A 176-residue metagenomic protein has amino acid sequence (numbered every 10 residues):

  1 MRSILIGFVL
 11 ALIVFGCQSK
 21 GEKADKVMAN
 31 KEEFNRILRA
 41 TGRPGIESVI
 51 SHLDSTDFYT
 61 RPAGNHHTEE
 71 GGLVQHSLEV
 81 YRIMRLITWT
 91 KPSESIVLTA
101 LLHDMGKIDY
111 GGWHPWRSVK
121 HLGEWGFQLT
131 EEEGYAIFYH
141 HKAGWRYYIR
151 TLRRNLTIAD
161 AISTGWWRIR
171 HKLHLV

Functional and structural regions predicted by a protein language model:
M1-I4, L101: Positively charged n-region of N-terminal signal peptides that target proteins for export
I4-L12: Sec-dependent N-terminal signal peptides
F15-G16: C-terminal motif of bacterial Sec signal peptides marking the signal peptidase cleavage site
S19: RNase H-like, Mg2+-dependent phosphodiesterase core, and more generally RNA phosphate-backbone-engaging helix-loop
K23-Y110: Acidic/His-rich, divalent-metal-binding segments that scaffold phosphate/diphosphate chemistry
V80-I83, G112-G126: An active-site-proximal "capping" alpha-helix that borders the catalytic cofactor pocket
I96-V97, V119-L122, F127-V176: Histidine/acidic-rich helix-loop-helix segments that form or flank divalent-metal centers in metalloenzyme catalytic
M105-G111, K142-Y147: Secretory-pathway/luminal and periplasmic proteins that interact with or process carbohydrate-rich
